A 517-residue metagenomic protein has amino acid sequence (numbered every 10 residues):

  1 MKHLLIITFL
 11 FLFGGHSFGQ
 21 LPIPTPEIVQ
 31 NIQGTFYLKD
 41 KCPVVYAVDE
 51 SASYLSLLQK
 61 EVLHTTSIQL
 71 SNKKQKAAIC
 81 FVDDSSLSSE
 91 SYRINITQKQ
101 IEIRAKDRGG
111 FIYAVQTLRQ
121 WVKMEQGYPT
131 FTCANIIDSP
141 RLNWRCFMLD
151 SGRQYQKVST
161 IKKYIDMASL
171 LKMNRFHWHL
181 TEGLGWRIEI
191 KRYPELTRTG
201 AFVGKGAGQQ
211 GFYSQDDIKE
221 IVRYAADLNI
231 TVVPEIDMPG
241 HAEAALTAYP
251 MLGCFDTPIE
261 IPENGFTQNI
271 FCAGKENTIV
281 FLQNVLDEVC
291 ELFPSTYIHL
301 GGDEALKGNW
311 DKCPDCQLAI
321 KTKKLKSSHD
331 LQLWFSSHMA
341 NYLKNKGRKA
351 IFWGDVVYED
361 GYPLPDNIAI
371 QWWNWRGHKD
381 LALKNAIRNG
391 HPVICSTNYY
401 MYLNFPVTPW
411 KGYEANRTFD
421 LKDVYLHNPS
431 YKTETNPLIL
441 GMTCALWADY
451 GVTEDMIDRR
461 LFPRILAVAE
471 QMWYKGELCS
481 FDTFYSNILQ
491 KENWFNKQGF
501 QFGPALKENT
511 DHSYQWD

Functional and structural regions predicted by a protein language model:
M1-L21: Bacterial Sec-dependent N-terminal signal peptides
S17-N143, A350-V357, L364, Q490-D517: Acidic, contiguous N-terminal accessory segments
L21, L87-Y297, C313, H338 (+2 more regions): Feature activates predominantly on carbohydrate-active enzymes
A52-Y54, Y155-K157, G183-E189, P239-A245 (+6 more regions): Flexible loop/turn segments at secondary-structure boundaries
I68, M173, I230, R348 (+1 more regions): Short glycine/serine/threonine/alanine-rich loop segments
P250, I259-A369, W373-G390: Active-site neighborhood of glycoside hydrolase catalytic domains
A350-D355, Y362-D517: Flexible, acidic glycine-rich loops studded with aromatic residues
